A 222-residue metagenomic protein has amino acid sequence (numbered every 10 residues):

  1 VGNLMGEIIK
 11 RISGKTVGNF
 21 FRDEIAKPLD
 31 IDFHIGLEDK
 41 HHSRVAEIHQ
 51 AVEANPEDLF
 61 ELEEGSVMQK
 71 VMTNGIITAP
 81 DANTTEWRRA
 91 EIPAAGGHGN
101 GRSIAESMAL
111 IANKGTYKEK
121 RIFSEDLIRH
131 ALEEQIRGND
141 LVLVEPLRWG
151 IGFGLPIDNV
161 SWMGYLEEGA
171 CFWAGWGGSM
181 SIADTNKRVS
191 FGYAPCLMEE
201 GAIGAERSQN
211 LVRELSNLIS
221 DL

Functional and structural regions predicted by a protein language model:
V1-G164: Short, surface-exposed loop or secondary-structure junction motifs that flank catalytic or metal-binding residues
P93, E167, G177-S179: Residue-level marker for the onset of beta-strands and adjacent loop->beta junctions in well-ordered domains
G101, E145-L155, C171-I182, S190: Claisen-condensing/thiolase-fold acyl-transfer catalytic domains that form or cleave C-C bonds in fatty acid
Y165-C171: Short, hydrophobic/aromatic-rich segments at coil-to-beta transitions
A174-L222: Structured C-terminal helix/loop/strand segments within mature extracytoplasmic catalytic/sensor domains
